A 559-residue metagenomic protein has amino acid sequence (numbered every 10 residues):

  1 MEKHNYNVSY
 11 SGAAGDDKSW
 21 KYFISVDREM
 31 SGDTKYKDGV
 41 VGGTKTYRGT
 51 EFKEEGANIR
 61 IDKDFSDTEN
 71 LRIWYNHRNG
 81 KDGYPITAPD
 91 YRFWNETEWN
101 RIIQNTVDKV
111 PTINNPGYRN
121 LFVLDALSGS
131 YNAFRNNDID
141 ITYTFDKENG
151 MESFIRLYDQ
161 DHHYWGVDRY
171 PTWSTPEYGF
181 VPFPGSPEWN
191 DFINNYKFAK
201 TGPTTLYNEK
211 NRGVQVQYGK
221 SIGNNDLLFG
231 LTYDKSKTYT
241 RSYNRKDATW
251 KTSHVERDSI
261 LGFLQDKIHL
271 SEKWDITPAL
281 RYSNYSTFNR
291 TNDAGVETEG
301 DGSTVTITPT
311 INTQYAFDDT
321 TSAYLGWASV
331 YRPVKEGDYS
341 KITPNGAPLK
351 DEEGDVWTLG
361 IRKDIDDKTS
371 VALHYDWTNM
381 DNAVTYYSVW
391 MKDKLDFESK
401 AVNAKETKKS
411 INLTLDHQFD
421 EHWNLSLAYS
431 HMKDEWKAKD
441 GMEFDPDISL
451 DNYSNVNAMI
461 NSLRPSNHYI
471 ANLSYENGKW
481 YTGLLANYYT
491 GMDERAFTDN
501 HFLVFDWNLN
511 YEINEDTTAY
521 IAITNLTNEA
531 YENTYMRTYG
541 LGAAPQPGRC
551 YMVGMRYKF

Functional and structural regions predicted by a protein language model:
M1, R28-G32, H77-K81, D159-H163 (+11 more regions): Transmembrane beta-strands of outer-membrane beta-barrel pores
H4-N5, S9-L124, S128: Periplasmic-side early beta-strands and strand-to-turn transitions of outer-membrane beta-barrels
S11-K18, S25, E29, D62-F65 (+6 more regions): Conserved C-terminal beta-signal and adjacent last beta-strands/turns of outer-membrane beta-barrel proteins
A13-D17, K63-D67, F145-N149, G219-N224 (+15 more regions): Outer-membrane beta-barrel strand-turn architecture
V41-Y47, L124-G129, D138, T142 (+12 more regions): Extracellular loop and loop/strand-boundary signature of outer-membrane beta-barrel proteins
D64, N70-R72, L121-A294, T298 (+6 more regions): Face-selective signature of the C-terminal outer-membrane beta-barrel domain
T142-T144, E152-D168, Q314-V330, K350-S426 (+3 more regions): Membrane-embedded beta-barrel scaffold of Gram-negative outer-membrane proteins
S271-I276, N284, T291, D376-N379 (+3 more regions): Gram-negative outer-membrane beta-barrel transporters
